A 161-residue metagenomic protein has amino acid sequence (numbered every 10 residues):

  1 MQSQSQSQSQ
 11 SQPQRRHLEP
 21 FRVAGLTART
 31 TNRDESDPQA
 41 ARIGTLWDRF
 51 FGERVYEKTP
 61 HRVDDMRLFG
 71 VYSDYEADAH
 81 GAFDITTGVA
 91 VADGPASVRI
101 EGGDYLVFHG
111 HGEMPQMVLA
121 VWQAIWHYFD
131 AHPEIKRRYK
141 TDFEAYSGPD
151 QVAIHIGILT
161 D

Functional and structural regions predicted by a protein language model:
M1-D161: A solvent-exposed interaction/effector surface
